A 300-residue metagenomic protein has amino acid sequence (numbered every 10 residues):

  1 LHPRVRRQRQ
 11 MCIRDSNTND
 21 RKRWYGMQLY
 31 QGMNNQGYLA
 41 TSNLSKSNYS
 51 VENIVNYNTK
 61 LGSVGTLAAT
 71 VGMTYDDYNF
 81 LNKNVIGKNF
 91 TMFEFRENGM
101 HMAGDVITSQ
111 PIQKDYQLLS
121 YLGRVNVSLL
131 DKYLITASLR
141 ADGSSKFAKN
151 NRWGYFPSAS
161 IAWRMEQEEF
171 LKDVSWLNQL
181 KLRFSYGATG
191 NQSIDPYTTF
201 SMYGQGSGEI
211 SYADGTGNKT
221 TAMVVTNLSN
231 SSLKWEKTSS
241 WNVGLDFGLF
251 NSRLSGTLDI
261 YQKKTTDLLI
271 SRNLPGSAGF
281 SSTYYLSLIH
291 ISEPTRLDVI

Functional and structural regions predicted by a protein language model:
L1-D15, I289-I300: Single conserved hydrophobic/aromatic residue that forms the stacking wall/gate of nucleotide- or nucleobase-binding
R7, V51-Y57, V71, G123-V127 (+6 more regions): Residues on the lipid-exposed face of transmembrane beta-strands in outer-membrane beta-barrel proteins
R7-Q10, L67-V71, I135-A137, N178-F184 (+2 more regions): Transmembrane beta-strands of outer-membrane beta-barrel proteins
R14-D20, T59, M73-N79, Q110 (+4 more regions): Transmembrane beta-strands of outer-membrane beta-barrel pores
K22-L39, L81-S109, T199-L228, P275-Y284: Surface-exposed loop/turn segments flanking beta-strands in extracellular/periplasmic regions
N34-K132, L228, L233: Outer-membrane beta-barrel transmembrane domain signature of Gram-negative proteins, especially the mid-to-C-terminal
K60-L67, K132, E166-L180, F250-R253: Short loop/turn motifs that connect adjacent beta-strands in outer-membrane beta-barrel proteins
M102-L122, I210-S255, Y284-L288, S292 (+1 more regions): Outer-membrane beta-barrel signature, preferentially recognizing the C-terminal barrel domain of Gram-negative
